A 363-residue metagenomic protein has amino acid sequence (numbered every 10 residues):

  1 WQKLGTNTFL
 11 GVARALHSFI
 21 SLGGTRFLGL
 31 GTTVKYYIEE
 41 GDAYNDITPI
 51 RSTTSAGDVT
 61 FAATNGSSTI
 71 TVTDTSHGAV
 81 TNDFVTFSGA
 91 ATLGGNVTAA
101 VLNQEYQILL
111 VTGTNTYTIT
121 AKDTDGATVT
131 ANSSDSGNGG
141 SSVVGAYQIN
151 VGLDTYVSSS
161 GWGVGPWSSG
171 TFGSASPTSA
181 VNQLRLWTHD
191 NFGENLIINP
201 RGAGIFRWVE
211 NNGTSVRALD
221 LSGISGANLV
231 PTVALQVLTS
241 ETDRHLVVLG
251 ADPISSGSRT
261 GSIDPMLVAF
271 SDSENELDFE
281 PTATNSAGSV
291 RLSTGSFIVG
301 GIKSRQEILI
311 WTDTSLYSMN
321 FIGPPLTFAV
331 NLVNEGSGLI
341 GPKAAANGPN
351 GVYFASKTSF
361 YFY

Functional and structural regions predicted by a protein language model:
W1-I20, T48-T53, S168-N182, T214-Y363: Beta-propeller and closely related beta-pinwheel folds
W1-T54, S76, V80-A91, G173-D190 (+2 more regions): N-terminal assembly/attachment segments of tailed bacteriophage virion structural proteins
L10, L22, L30, I38 (+13 more regions): Residue-level signal for WD-repeat beta-propeller blades
Y36-Y37, I205-F206, L316, F360-Y361: Structural signal for beta-propeller blades
D46-L186, G213-V230: Small/polar beta-strand repeat architecture
R185, D190-N199, Q236, E241-D243: Hydrophobic alpha-helical hairpins/lids featuring a short glycine-rich hinge
E194-R217: Hydrophobic or amphipathic alpha-helical targeting/insertion segments
